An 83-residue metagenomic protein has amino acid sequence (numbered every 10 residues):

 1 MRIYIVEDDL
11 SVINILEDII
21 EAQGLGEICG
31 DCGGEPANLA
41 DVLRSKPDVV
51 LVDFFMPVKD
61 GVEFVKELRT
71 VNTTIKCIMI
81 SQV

Functional and structural regions predicted by a protein language model:
D9-G30: Two-component/phosphorelay signaling modules centered on CheY-like receiver
D31-V49: Acidic, metal-coordinating helix/loop segments flanking the phosphotransfer/catalytic sites of two-component signaling
G34, D60-E63: Acidic catalytic/metal-coordinating carboxylates
K46-D48, N72-K76: His-Asp phosphorelay/catalytic-motif detector in bacterial-type signaling
D53: Active-site residues of response regulator receiver
M56: Receiver (REC) domain active-site loop signature in two-component systems and cognate sites in sensor histidine kinases
V62-T74: Short amphipathic alpha-helix used as the core "switch/output" element in two-component signaling
